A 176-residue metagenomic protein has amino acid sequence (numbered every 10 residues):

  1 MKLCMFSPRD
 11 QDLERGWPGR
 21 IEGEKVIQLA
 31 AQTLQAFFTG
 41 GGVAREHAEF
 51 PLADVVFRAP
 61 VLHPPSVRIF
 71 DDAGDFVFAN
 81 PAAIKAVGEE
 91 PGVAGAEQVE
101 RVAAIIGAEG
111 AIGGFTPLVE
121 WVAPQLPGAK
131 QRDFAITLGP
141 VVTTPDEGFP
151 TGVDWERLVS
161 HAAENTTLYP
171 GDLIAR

Functional and structural regions predicted by a protein language model:
M1-R15, R20-G23, I27-G148, E156 (+1 more regions): Active-site microenvironments in enzyme catalytic cores
T151-S160, L173-R176: Short, structured beta-strand/loop micro-motifs enriched in basic residues and often containing a Trp
E164-T166: Short, surface-exposed secondary-structure edge patches
